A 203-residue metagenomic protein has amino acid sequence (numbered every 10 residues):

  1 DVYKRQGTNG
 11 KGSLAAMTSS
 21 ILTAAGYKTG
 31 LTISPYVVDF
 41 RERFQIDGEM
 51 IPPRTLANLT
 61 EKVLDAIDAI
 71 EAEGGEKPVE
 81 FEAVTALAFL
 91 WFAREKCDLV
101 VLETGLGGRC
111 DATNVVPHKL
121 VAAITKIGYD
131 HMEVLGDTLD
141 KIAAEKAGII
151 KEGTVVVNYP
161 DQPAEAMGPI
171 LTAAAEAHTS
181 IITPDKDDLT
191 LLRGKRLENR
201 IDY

Functional and structural regions predicted by a protein language model:
V2-Y3: Short, small-residue-biased leader/transition segments that mark boundaries at the very start of proteins
S13-M17: Hydrophobic positions on the alpha1 helix immediately C-terminal to the Walker A/P-loop
T18, A88, I170: Aromatic/hydrophobic pocket-lining residues that form π-stacking "cages" and hydrophobic walls in ligand
A24-P117, E133-L135, A164: ATP-dependent carboxylate-amine ligase catalytic core
E71, E95-T104, K119-Y203: Acidic, Mg2+-coordinating active-site environments of NTP-dependent enzymes
